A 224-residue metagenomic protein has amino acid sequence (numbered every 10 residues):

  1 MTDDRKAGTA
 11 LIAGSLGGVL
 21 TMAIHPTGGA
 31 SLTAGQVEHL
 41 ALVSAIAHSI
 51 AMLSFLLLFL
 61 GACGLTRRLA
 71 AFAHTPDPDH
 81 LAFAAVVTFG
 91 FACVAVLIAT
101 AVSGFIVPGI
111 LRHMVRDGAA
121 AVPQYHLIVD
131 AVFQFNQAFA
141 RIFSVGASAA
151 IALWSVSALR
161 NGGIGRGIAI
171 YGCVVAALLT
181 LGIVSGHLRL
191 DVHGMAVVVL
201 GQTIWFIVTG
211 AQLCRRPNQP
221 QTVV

Functional and structural regions predicted by a protein language model:
M1-V224: Hydrophobic, aromatic-enriched alpha-helical segments typical of multi-pass transmembrane helices
